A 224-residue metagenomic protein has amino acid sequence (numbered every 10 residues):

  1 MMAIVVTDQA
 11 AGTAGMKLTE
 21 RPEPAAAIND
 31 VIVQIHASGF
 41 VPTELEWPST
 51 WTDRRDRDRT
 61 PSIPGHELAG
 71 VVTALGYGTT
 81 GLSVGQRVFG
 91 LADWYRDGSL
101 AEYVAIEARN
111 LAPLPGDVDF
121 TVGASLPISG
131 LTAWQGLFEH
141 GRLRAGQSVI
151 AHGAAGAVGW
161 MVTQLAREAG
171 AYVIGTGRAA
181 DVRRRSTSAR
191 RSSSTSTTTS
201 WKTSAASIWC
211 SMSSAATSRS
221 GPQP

Functional and structural regions predicted by a protein language model:
A10-M16, P42-T43: Short N-terminal binding/cap micro-motifs at the start of the first secondary-structure element
P22-F40, W51-Y95: Glycine-rich beta-strand-centered segment in the early N-terminal region that forms part of a ligand/cofactor-binding
T43-S49: Cytochrome P450 core scaffold surrounding the K-helix E-X-X-R motif and the conserved "meander" helix-loop region
R57, H66, G90-G153: NAD(P)H dinucleotide-binding glycine-rich loop of Rossmann-like/cofactor-binding domains, especially the beta1-alpha1
G85, A101, G146, R190 (+1 more regions): Local beta-strand N-terminus motif with an aromatic residue
L126-T195: Mid-domain Rossmann-like dinucleotide-binding core that forms the NAD(H)/NADP(H) cofactor-binding site
I174, T187-P224: Glycine-rich cofactor phosphate-binding loops and adjacent beta1-alpha1 units of small-molecule cofactor enzyme domains
